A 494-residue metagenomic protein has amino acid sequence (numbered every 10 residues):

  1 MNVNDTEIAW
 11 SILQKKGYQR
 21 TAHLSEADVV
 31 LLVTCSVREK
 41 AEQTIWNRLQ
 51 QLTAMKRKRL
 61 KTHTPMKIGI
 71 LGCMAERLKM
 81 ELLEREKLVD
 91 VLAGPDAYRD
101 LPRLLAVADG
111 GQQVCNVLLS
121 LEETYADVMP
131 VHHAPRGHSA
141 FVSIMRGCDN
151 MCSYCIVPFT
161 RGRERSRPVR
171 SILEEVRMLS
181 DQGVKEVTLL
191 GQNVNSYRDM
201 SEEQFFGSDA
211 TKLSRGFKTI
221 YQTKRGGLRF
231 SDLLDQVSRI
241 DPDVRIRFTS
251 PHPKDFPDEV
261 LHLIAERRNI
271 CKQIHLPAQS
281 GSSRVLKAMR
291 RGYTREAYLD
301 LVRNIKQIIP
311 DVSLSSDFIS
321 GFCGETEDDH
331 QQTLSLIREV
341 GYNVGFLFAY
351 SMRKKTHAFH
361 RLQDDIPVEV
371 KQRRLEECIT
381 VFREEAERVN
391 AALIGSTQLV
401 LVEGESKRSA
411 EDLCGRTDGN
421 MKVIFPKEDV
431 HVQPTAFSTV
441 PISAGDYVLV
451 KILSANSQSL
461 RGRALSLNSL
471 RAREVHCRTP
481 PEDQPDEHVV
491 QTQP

Functional and structural regions predicted by a protein language model:
M1-Y197, Q204, I274, A297-Q307 (+6 more regions): Proteins enriched for Cys/Gly/acidic motifs involved in redox and nucleic-acid/cofactor modification
L60, Q204-T223, V432-T439, T479-V490: Intrinsically disordered, low-complexity domain-flanking/linker segments in eukaryotic proteins, enriched
P65-G69, R77, D181-H330, R338: Conserved SAM/AdoMet-binding glycine-rich loop
P135-H138, C148-N150, I270, S280 (+5 more regions): Short flexible coil/turn linkers enriched for glycine and charged/polar residues that connect secondary-structure
C152, I172, L189, F248 (+7 more regions): Conserved, mostly hydrophobic/aromatic
G191, S250-H252, A278-S280, S316-S320 (+6 more regions): Active-site proximal loops enriched in glycine and acidic residues that flank catalytic Cys/His/Asp and coordinate
A358-P494: Terminal RNA-binding accessory module
